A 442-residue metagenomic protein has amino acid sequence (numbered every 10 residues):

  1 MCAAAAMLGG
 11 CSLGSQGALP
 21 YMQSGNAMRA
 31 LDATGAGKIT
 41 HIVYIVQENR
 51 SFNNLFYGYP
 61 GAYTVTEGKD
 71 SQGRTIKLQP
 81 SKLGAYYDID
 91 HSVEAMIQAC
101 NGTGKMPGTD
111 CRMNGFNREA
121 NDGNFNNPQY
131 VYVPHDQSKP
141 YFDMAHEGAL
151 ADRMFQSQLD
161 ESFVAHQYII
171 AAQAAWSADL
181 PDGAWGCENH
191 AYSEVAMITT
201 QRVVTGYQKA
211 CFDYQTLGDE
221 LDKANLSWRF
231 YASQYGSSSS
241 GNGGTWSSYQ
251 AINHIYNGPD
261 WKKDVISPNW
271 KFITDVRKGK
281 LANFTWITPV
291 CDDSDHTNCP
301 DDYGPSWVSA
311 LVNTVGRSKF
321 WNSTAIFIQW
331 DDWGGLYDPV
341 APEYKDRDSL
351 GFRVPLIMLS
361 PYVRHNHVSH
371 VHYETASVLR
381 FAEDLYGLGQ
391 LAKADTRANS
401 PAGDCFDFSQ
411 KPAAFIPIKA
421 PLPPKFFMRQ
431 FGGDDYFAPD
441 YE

Functional and structural regions predicted by a protein language model:
M1-A5: Sec-dependent N-terminal signal peptides
M7-G10: C-terminal motif of bacterial Sec signal peptides marking the signal peptidase cleavage site
S12-E442: N-terminal pro-sequences and low-complexity stem/linker regions of secreted or lumenal proteins
